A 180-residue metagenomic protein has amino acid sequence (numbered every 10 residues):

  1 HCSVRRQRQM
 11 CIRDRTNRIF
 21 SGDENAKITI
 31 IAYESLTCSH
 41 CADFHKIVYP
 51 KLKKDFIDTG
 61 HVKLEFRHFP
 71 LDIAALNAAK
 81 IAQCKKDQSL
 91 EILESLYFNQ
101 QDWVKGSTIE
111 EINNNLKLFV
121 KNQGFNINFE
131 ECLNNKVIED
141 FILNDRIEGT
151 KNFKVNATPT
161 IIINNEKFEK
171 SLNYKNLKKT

Functional and structural regions predicted by a protein language model:
H1-I12: Single conserved hydrophobic/aromatic residue that forms the stacking wall/gate of nucleotide- or nucleobase-binding
R5, A32-S35, V155: Processing junctions and N-termini across compartments
R13-I28: A short beta-strand-turn-helix
E24, I57-D58, K154-N156: Extracellular/periplasmic catalytic domains that process cell-envelope and extracellular macromolecules
E24-H45, L64-R67: Short active-site neighborhood of thiol/selenol oxidoreductases, capturing the structured segment around
A42-F56: Typically the conserved alpha-helix immediately C-terminal to a functionally engaged Cys/Sec in thioredoxin-like
D58, K63, K86-L90: Short helix C-cap/helix-to-loop transition motifs enriched in small/turn-promoting residues
P70-A157, I162-K175: Cysteine-centric redox/oxidoreductase cores and disulfide-bonded domains
